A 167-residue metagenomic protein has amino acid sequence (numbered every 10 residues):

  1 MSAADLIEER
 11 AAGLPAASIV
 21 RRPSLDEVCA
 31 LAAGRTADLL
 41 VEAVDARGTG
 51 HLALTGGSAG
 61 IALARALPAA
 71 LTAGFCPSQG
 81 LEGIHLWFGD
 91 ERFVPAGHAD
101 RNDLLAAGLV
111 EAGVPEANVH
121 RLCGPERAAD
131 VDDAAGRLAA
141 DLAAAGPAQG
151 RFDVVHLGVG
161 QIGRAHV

Functional and structural regions predicted by a protein language model:
M1-L52, A145: N-terminal glycine-/serine-/threonine-rich phosphate-binding loop
S2-A16, S78-H156: Ligand-binding beta-strand-loop-alpha-helix segment within the catalytic cores of soluble metabolic enzymes
V44-R47, A73-L81: Phosphate-handling active-site elements
G48-T55, D153-V155: Short glycine-rich phosphate-binding loop at a beta-alpha junction
L54-A59, L157-Q161: Glycine-rich beta-strand-to-loop/alpha-helix junction loops that act as flexible
L67-F75, V110: Active-site catalytic pocket residues across diverse enzymes, especially alpha/beta-hydrolases
A165-V167: Conserved small/polar residues in nucleotide/adenosyl-binding loops
